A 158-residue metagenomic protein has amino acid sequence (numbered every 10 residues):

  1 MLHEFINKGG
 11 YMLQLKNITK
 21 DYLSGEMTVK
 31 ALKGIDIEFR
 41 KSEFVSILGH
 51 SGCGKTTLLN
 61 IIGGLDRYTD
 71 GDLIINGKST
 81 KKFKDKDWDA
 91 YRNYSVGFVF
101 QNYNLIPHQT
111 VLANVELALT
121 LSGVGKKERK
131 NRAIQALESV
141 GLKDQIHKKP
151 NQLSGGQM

Functional and structural regions predicted by a protein language model:
M1-L2, I106: Intrinsic-disorder/low-complexity coil detector
L2-Y11: Short, Lys/Arg-enriched N-terminal segments with co-localized hydrophobic residues within the first ~10-30 amino acids
M12-M158: ABC family nucleotide-binding domain
